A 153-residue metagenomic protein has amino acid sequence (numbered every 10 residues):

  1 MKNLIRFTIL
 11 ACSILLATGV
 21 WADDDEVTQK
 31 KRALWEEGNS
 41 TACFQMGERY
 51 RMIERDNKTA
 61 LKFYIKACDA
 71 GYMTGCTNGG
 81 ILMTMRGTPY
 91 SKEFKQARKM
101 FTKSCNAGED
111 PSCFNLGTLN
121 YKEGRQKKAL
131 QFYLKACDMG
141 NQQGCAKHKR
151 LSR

Functional and structural regions predicted by a protein language model:
T8-L16: Bacterial N-terminal signal peptides
E36-S40, Y50-I53, A70-M73, R86-G87 (+2 more regions): Short helix-capping/linker turns of helical repeat alpha-solenoids
E54-R55, K92, G124: Residue-level detector of the short coil/turn that links helix A to helix B within each tetratricopeptide repeat
C68, K127-Q142: TPR/TPR-like (Sel1-like) alpha-helical repeat modules
